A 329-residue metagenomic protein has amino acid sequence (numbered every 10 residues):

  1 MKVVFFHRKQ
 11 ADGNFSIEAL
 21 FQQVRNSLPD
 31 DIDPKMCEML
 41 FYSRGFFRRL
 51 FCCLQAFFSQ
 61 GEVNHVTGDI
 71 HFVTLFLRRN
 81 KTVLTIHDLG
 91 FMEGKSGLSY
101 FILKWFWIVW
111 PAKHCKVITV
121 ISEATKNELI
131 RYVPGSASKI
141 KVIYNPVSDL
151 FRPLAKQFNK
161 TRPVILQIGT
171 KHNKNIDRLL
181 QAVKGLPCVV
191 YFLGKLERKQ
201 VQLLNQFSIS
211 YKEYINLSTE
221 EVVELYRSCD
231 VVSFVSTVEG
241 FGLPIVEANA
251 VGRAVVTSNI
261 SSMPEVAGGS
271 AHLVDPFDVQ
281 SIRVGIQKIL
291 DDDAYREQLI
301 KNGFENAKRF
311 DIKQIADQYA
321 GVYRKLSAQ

Functional and structural regions predicted by a protein language model:
K2-T74, Y211: Active-site donor-binding segments of glycosyltransferases and PAPS-dependent sulfotransferases
L98-I118: Membrane-proximal helix-turn-helix segments that form the acceptor-binding/catalytic region of lipid-linked
A124, P146: Carbohydrate-associated surface elements
F158-K174, L180-K184: Conserved donor-binding/catalytic core segment of Leloir-type glycosyltransferases
G194, Q200-V223: Nucleotide-activated donor-binding/catalytic signature segment of Leloir-type glycosyltransferases, i.e., the conserved
V235-T237: Aromatic "clamp/platform" in nucleotide-sugar-dependent glycosyltransferases that forms part of the donor/acceptor
I245, R253-T257: Short hydrophobic beta-strand element within catalytic cores of glycosyltransferases and related nucleotide-activated
T257, H272-V279, Q287-D293: Conserved acidic donor-binding segment of nucleotide-sugar-dependent glycosyltransferases
